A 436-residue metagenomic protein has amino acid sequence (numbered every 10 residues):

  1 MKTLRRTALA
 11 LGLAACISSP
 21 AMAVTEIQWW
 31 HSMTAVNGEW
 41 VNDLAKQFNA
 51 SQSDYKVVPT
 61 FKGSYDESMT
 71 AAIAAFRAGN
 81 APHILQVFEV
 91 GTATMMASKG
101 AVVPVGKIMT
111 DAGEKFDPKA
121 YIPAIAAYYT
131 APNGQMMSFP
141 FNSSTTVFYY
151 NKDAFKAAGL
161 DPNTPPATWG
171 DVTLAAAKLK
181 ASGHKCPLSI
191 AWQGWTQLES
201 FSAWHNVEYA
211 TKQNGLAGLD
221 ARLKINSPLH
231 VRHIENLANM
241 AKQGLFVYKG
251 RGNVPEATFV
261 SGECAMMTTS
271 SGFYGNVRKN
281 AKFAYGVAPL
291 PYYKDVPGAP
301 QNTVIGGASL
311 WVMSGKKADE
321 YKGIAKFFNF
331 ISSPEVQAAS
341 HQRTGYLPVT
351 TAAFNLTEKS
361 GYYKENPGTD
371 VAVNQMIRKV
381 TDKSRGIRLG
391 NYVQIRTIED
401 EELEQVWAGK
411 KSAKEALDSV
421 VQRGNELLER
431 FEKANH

Functional and structural regions predicted by a protein language model:
Q47-Y121, A157-G159, A167, T258 (+4 more regions): Extracytoplasmic "Venus flytrap"/periplasmic binding protein-like
A50-S51, A78, G134, A158 (+6 more regions): Extracytoplasmic/periplasmic substrate-recognition and gating elements
A74, P82-H83, E114-A154, C186 (+2 more regions): A structural signal for short loop-to-beta-strand junctions that line the ligand-binding cleft of periplasmic/secreted
F88-V147, T173, E199-A203, L229 (+3 more regions): Hinge/lid segment of periplasmic solute-binding proteins
G106-Y121, P165, V207-R232, K279-N280 (+4 more regions): Short, solvent-exposed loop/beta-turn-alpha elements that line the ligand-binding surface or hinge of extracytoplasmic
T130-F141, T146, K156, G170-R222 (+1 more regions): Extracytoplasmic/periplasmic solute-binding protein
T173-L179, G218-K249: Glycine-centered hinge/linker elements that transmit conformational signals in sensory and ligand-binding systems
Q342-E401, Q405, R430-H436: Long, aromatic- and glycine/proline-rich binding clefts that accommodate carbohydrate-like moieties
